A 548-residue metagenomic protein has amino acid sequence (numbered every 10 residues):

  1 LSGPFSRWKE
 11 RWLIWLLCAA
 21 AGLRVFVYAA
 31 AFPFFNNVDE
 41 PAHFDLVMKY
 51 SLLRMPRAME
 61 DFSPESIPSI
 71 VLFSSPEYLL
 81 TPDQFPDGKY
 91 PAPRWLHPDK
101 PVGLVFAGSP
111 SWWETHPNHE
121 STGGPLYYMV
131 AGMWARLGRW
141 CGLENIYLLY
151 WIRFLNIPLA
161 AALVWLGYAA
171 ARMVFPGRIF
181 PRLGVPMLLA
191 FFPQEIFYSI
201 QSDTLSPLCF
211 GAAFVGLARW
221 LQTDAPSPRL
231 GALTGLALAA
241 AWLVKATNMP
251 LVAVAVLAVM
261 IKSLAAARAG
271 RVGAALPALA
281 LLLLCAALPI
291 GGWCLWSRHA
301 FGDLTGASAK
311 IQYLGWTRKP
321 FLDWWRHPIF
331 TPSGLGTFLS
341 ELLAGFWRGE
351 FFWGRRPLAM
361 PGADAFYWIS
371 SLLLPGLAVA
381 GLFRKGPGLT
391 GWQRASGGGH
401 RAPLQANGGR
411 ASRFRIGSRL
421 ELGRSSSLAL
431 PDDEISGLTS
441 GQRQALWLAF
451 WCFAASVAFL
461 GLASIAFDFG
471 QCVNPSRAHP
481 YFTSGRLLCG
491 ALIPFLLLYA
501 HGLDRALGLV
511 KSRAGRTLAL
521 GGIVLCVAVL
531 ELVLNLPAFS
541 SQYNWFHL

Functional and structural regions predicted by a protein language model:
L52-I152, G315-P320, S340, R348-G362 (+1 more regions): Interfacial juxtamembrane loops and adjacent helix segments that form the catalytic/substrate-binding surfaces
C141-I146, G167-A190, L208, G515-T517: Transmembrane-helix signature of polytopic, membrane-embedded enzymes that assemble or transfer cell-envelope glycans
Y147-F175, A212-V215: Transmembrane-helix motifs of polytopic, lipid-linked glycan transferases
F175, A213-L230, A241, S263-A266: Membrane-interface transmembrane helices that cradle and orient dolichyl/undecaprenyl
Y198-S206: Short acidic/glycine- and proline-prone juxtamembrane loop motifs at membrane-interface regions of multi-pass membrane
G216-Q222, L251-A287, F383-G391, A406 (+3 more regions): Perimembrane helix-loop-helix junctions
M260, A266-A267, W347-W392, R419-E421 (+5 more regions): Hydrophobic, aromatic-rich transmembrane alpha-helices and their immediate juxtamembrane boundary segments
L276-G381: Membrane-lumen/periplasm interface segments of specific transmembrane helices in polyprenyl phosphate-linked
